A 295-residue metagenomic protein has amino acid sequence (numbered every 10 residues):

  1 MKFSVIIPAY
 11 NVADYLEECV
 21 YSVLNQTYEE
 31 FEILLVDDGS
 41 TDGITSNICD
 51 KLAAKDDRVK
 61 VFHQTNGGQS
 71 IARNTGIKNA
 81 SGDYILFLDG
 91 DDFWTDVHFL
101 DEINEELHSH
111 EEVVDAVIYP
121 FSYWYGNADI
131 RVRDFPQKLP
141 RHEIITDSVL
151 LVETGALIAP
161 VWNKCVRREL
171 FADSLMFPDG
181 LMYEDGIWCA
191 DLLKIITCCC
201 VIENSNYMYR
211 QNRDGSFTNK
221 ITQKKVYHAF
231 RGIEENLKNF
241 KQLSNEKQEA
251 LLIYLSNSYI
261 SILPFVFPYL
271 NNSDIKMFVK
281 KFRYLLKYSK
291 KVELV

Functional and structural regions predicted by a protein language model:
M1-F3, L24-L35, D56-K60: Short loop->beta transition adjacent to catalytic acidic/histidine clusters or analogous donor-positioning motifs
V12-N25: Short, well-formed alpha-helical segments that are part of the catalytic scaffolds of diverse glycosyltransferases
E30-S40, K60-T65, D89-G90: Short beta-strand/loop segment that forms part of the nucleotide-sugar
D37-I48, F93: A conserved acidic beta->alpha catalytic loop
Q64-A80: Glycine-rich, basic loop-to-helix element that forms the pyrophosphate-binding segment of sugar-nucleotide handling
Q69, G90-C200, Y207-K224: Donor-binding/catalytic cores of nucleotide-activated saccharide and glycerol-phosphate transferases/polymerases
I85: Short aromatic/hydrophobic "clamp" motif used to bind/position activated sugar donors
F267-V295: Membrane-interface aromatic/basic loop that binds lipid-linked glycans or pyrophosphate carriers, typified by
